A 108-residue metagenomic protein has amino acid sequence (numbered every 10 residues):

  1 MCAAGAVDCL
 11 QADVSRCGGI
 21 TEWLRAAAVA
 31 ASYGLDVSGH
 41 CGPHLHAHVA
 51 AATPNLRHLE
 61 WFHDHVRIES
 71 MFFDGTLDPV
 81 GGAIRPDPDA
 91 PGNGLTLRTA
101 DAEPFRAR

Functional and structural regions predicted by a protein language model:
M1-A83: Shared catalytic-loop signature of beta/alpha-barrel
F72-R108: C-terminal extensions of enzymes
